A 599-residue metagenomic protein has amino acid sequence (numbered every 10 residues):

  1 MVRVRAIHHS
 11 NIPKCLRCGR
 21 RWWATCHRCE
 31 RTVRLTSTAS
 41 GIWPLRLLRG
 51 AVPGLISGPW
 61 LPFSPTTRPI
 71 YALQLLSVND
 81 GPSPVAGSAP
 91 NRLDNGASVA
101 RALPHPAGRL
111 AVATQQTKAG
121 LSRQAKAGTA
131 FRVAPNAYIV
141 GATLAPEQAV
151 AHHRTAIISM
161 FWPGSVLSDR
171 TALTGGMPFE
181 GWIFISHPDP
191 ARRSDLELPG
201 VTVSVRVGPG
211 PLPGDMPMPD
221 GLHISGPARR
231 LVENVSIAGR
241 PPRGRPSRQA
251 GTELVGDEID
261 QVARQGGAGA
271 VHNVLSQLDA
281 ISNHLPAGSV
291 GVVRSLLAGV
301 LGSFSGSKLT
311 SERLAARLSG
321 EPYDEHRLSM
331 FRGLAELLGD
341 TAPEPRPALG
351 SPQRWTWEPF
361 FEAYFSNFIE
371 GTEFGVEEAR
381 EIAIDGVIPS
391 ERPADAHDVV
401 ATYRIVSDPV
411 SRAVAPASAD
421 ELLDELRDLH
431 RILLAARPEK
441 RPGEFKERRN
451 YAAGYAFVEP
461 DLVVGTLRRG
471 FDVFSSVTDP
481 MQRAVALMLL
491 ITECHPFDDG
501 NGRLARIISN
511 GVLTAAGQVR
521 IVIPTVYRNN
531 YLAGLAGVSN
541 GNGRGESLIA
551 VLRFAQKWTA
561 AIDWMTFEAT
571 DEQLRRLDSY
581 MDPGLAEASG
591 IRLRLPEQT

Functional and structural regions predicted by a protein language model:
V2-A6: Short, intrinsically disordered terminal segments enriched in charged and Pro/Gly residues
S10, R21: Flanking scaffold residues of small Cys/His-coordinated metal-binding clusters
P13, A24-H27: Cys/His-enriched microdomains
C18, C29: Short Cys/His-rich metal-coordination motifs, predominantly Zn2+-binding knuckles/fingers
W22, V33: Cys/His-rich microdomains that often coordinate metals
P44, L55-A111, K118, A127-R132 (+3 more regions): FIC/Doc superfamily catalytic core
A137-A142: Minor-groove-contacting beta-hairpin "wing" of winged helix-turn-helix DNA-binding domains
V150-F161: Short, structured active-site "lid" loops
